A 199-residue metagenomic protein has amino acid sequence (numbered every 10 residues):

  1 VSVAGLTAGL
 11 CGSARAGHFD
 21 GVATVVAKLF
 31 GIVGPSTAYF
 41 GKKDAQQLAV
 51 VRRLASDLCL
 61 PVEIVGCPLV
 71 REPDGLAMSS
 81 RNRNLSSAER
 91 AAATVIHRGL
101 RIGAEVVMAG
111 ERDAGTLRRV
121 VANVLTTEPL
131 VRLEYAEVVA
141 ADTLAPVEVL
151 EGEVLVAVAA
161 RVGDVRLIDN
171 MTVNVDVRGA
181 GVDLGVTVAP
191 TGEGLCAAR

Functional and structural regions predicted by a protein language model:
V1-S2, L76-L85, V147-E153: Short, surface-exposed amphipathic charged segments that create phosphate/polyanion-binding patches used for binding
V1-Y39: Divalent-metal (Mg2+/Mn2+/Ca2+)-assisted nucleotide/phosphate chemistry catalytic cores
V3, T7, A16, D57 (+7 more regions): Generic secondary-structure boundary/loop-capping signal
A14, F19, K43, A77 (+1 more regions): Gly/Ser/Thr-rich beta-alpha loop segments that engage phosphate groups in nucleotides
G21-I32, R81-N84, E105-G115, V175-V182: Noncatalytic linker/hinge segments flanking ATPase motor cores
A23, Q47-V50, T172: Hydrophobic side chains within alpha-helical segments
T37, D44-E134, V139, A197-R199: Glycine-rich, Lys/Arg-enriched anion-binding loops that position phosphate/diphosphate groups for phosphoryl
R119-R199: Phosphate/ribose-recognition catalytic cores of enzymes acting on nucleotide-derived substrates
